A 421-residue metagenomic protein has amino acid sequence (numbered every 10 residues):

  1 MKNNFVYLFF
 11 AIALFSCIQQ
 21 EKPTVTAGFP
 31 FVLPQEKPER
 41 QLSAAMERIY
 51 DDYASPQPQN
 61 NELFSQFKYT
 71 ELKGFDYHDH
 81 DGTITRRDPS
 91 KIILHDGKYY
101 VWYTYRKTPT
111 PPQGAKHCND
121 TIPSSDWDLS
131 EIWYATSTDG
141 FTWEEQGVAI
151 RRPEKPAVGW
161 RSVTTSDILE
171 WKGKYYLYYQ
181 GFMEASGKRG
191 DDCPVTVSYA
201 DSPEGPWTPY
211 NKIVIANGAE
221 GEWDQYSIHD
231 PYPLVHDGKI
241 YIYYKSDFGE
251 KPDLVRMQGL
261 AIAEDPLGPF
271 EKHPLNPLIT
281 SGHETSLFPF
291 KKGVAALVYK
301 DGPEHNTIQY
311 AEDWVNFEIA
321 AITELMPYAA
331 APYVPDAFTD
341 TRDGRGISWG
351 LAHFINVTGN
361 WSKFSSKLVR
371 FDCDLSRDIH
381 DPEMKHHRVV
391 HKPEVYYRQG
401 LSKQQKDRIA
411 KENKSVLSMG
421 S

Functional and structural regions predicted by a protein language model:
K2-L8: Sec-dependent signal peptide recognition, specifically the positively charged N-region followed immediately by
F15-S16: C-terminal motif of bacterial Sec signal peptides marking the signal peptidase cleavage site
Q20-S421: Carbohydrate-active catalytic/glycan-binding domains of CAZyme proteins, especially the secreted or lumenal ectodomains
